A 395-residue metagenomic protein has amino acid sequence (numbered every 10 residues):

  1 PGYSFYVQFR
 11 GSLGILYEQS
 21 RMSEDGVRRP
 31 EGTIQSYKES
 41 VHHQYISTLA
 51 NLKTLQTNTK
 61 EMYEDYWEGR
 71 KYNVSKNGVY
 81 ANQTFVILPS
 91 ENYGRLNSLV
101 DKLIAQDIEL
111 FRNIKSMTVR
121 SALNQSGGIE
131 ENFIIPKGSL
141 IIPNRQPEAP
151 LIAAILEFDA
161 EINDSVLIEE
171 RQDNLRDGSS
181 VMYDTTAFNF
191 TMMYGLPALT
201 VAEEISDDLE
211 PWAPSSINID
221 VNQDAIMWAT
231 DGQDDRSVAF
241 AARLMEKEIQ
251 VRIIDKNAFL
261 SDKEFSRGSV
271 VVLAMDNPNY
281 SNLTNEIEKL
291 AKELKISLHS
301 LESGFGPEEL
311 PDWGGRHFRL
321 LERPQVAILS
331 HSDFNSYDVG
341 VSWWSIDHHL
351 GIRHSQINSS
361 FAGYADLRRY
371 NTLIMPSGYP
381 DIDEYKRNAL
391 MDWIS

Functional and structural regions predicted by a protein language model:
P1-S395: Intrinsic-disorder/low-complexity accessory segments
